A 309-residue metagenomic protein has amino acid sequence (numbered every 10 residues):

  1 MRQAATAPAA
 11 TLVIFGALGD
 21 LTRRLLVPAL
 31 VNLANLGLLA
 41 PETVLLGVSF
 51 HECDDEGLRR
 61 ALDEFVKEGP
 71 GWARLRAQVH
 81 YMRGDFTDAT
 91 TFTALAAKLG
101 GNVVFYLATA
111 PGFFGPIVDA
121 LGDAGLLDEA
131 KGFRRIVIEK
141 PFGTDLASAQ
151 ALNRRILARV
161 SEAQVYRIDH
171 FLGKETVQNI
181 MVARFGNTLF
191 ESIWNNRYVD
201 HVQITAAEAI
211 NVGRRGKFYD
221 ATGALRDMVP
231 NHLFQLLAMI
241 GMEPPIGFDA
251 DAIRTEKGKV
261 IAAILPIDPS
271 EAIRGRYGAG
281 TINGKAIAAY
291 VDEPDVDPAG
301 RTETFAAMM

Functional and structural regions predicted by a protein language model:
M1-I138, F142-M309: Secretory/organelle targeting and membrane-embedding segments
